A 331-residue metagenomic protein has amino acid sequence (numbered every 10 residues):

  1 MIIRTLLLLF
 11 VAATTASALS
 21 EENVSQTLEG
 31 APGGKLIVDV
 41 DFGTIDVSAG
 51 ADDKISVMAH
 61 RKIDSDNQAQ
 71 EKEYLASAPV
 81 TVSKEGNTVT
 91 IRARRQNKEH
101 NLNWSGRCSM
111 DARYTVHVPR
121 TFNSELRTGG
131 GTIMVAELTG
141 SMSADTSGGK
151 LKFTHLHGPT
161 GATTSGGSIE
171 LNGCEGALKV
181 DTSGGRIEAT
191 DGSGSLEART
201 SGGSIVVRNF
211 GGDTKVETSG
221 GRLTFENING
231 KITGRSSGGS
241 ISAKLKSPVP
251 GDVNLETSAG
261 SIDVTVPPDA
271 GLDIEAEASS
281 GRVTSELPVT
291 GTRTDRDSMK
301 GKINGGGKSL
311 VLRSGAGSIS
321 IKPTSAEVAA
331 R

Functional and structural regions predicted by a protein language model:
M1-R331: Intrinsically disordered, low-complexity terminal regions
